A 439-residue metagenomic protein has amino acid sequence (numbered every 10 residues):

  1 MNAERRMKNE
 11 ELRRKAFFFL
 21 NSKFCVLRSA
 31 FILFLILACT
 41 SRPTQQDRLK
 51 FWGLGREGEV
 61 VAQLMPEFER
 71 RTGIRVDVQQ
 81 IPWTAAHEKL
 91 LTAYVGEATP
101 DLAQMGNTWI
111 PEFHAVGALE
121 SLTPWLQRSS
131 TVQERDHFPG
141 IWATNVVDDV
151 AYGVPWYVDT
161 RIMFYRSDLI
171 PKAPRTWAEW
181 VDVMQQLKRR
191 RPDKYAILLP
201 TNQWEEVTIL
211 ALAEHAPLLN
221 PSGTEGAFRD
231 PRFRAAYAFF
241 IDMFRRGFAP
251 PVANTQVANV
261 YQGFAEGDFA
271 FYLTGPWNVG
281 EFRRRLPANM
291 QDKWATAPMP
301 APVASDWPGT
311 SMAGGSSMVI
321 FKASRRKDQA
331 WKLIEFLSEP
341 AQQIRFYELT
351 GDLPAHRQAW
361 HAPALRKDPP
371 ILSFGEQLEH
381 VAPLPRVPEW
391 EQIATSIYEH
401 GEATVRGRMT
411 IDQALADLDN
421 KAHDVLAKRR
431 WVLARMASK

Functional and structural regions predicted by a protein language model:
Q45-R56, I74-Q79, D101-L102, Y195 (+1 more regions): Short, well-ordered beta-strand elements
E67-H137, S167-D168, A173-R175, G263 (+3 more regions): Extracytoplasmic "Venus flytrap"/periplasmic binding protein-like
T92-A93, P100-D101, S129-S167, Y195-A196 (+2 more regions): A structural signal for short loop-to-beta-strand junctions that line the ligand-binding cleft of periplasmic/secreted
N107-I162, K172, A178-M184, Q291-M299 (+1 more regions): Hinge/lid segment of periplasmic solute-binding proteins
T123-H137, R191, A216-Y237, R284-N289 (+4 more regions): Short, solvent-exposed loop/beta-turn-alpha elements that line the ligand-binding surface or hinge of extracytoplasmic
D136, W294-M299, Y347-E399, A403 (+1 more regions): Long, aromatic- and glycine/proline-rich binding clefts that accommodate carbohydrate-like moieties
D148-W156, R161, V181-G226, F269: Extracytoplasmic/periplasmic solute-binding protein
V183-M184, E225-N254, M299-P302: Glycine-centered hinge/linker elements that transmit conformational signals in sensory and ligand-binding systems
